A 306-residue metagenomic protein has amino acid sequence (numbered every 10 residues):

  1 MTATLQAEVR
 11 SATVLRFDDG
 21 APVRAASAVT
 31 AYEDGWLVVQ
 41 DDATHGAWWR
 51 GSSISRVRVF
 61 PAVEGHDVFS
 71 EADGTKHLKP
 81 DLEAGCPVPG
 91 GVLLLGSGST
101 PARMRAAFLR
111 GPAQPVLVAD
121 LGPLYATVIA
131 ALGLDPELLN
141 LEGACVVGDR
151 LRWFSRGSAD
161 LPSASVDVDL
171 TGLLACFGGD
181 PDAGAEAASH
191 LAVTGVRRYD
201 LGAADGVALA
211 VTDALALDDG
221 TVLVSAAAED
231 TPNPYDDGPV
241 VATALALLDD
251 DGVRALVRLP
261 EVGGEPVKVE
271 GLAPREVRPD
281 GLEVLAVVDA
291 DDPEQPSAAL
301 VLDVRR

Functional and structural regions predicted by a protein language model:
M1-R306: Sequence/structural signature of beta-propeller domains
